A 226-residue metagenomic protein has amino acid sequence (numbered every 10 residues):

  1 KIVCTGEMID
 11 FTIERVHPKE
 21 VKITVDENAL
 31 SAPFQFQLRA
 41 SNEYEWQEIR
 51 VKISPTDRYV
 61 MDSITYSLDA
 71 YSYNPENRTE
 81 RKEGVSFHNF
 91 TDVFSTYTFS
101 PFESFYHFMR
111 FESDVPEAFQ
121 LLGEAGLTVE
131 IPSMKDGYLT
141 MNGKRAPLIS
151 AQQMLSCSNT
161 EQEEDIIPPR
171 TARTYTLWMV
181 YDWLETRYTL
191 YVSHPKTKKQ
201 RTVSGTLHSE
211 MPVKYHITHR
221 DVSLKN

Functional and structural regions predicted by a protein language model:
K1-T24, M154, Q162-I166: Surface-exposed binding patches on compact interaction domains or structured appendages
E20-T24, Q37-R39, R50: Beta-strand secondary-structure signal
V25-A29: Solvent-exposed segments in extracellular or luminal domains encompassing
L30-A32, R58-V60, G84-V85: Extended, low-hydrophobicity, polar/charged segments
S31-Y44: A short beta-strand micro-motif common to beta-rich folds, especially ectodomain repeats
E45-I49: Extended, polar beta-sheet/loop recognition surfaces of beta-rich domains that mediate binding to diverse ligands
R50-M61: Short beta-strand edge segments in extracellular beta-sheet folds
T65-N226: Ser/Thr/Gly/Pro-rich, low-complexity flexible regions
